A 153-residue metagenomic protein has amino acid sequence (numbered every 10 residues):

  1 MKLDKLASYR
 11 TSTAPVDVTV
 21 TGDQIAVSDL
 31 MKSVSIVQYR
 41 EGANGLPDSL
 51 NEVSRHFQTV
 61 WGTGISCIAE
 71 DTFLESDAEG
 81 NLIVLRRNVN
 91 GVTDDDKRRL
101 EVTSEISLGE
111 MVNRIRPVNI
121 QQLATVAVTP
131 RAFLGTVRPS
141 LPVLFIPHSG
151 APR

Functional and structural regions predicted by a protein language model:
M1-K2, V37-P47, L85-K97, F145-R153: Short loop/turn segments immediately following beta-strands, especially the blade-tip and inter-blade linker loops
L3-K5, S49-E52, V102: Residue-level detector of beta-propeller blades
L6-R10, A14-V27, V34-V37: Extended alpha-solenoid helical-repeat scaffolds
A7-T11, S54-Q58, K97, E105-S107: Surface loop/turn motifs at the tips and blade-to-blade linkers of beta-strand repeat domains
P15, F57-T63, I106-I120: Repeat-based blade/solenoid architectures
D17-Q24, G64-D71, P117-L123, V128: Loop/turn segments within WD40 beta-propeller blades
T19, I25-D29, S66-C67, F73-D77 (+1 more regions): Conserved beta-strand element within WD40/beta-propeller blades
S76-N88, V112-P152: Blade-level signature of beta-propeller repeat domains, shared across WD40, Kelch, NHL, RCC1 and BNR/Asp-box propellers
